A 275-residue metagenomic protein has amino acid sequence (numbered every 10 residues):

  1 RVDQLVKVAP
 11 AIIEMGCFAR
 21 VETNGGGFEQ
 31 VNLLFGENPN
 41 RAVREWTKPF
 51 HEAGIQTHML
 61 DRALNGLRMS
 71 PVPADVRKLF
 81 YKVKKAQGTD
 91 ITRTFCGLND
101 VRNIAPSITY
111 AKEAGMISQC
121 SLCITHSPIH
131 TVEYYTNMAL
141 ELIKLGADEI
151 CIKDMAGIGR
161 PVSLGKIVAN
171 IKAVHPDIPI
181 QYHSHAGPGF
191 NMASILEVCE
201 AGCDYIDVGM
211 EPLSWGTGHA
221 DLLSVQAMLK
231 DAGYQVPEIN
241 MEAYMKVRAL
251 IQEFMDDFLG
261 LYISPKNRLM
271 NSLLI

Functional and structural regions predicted by a protein language model:
R1-R93, G97-I275: Catalytic cores and adjacent flexible loops of soluble metabolic enzymes that perform enolate/carbanion chemistry on
